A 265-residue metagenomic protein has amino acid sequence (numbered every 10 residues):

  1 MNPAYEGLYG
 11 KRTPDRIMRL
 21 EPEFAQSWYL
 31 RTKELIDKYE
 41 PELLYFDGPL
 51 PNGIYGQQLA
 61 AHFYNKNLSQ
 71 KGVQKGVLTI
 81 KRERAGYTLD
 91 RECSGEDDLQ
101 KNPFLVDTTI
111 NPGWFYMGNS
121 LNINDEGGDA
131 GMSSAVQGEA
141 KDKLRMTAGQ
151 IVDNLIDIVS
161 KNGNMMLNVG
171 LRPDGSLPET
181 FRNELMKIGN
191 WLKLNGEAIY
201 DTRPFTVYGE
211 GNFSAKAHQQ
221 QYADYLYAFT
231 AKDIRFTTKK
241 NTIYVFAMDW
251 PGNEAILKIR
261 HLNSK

Functional and structural regions predicted by a protein language model:
M1-K265: Mature catalytic domains of secreted/periplasmic carbohydrate-active enzymes
